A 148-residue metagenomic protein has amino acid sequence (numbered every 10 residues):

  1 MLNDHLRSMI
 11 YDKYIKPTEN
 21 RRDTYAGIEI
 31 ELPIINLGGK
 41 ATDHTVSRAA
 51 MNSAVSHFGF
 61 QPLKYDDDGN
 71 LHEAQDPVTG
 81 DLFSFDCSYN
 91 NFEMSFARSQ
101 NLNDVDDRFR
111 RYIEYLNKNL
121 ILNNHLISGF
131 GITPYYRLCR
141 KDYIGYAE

Functional and structural regions predicted by a protein language model:
M1-E148: Terminal catalytic/cofactor-binding subdomain
